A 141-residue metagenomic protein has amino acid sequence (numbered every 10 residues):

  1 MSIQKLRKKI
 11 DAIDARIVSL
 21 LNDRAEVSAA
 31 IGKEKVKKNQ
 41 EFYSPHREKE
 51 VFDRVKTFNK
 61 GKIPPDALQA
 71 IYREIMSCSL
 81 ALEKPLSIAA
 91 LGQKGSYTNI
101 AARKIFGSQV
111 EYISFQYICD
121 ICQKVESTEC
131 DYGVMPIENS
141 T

Functional and structural regions predicted by a protein language model:
M1-T141: Domain-level signature for soluble enzymes in the chorismate/prephenate branch of the shikimate pathway
